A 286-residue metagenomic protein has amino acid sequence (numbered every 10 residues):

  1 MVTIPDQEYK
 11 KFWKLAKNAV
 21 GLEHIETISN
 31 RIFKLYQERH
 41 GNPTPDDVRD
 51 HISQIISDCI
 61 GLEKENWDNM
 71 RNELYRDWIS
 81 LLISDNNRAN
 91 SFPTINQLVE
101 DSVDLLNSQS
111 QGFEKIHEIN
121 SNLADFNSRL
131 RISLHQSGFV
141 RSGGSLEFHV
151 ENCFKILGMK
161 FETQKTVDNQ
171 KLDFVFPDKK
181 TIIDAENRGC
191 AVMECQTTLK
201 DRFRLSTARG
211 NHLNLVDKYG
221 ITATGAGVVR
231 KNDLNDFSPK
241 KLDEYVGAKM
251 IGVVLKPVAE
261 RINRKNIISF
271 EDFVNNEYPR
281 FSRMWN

Functional and structural regions predicted by a protein language model:
M1-G144: Interdomain/boundary linker segments immediately adjacent to catalytic/signaling cores
Q54, D77, Q97, N152 (+4 more regions): Charged/polar, solvent-exposed surface patches and flexible loops
S102-S110, G158-T166, V192: Short, mixed-charge, low-aromatic patches
S110, L123-R129, H149, F154 (+1 more regions): Short amphipathic alpha-helical segments, especially helix-boundary/capping motifs
R129-H149, C153-I156, R280, M284: N-terminal, charge-rich interaction modules
F161-N286: Catalytic core segments in nucleotide and nucleic-acid processing enzymes
